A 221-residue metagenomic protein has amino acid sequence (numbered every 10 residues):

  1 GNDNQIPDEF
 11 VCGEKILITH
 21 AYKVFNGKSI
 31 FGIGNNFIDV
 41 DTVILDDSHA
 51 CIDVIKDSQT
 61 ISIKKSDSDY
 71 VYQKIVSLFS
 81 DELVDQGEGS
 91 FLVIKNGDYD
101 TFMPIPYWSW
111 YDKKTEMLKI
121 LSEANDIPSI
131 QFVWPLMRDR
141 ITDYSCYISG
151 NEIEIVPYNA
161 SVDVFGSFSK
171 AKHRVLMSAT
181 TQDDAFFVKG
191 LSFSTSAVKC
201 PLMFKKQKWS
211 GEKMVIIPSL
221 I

Functional and structural regions predicted by a protein language model:
G1-N35: Inter-Walker segment of RecA-like/P-loop motor cores
N36-V43, D47-I221: Conserved coupling segment at the C-terminus of the helicase ATP-binding
